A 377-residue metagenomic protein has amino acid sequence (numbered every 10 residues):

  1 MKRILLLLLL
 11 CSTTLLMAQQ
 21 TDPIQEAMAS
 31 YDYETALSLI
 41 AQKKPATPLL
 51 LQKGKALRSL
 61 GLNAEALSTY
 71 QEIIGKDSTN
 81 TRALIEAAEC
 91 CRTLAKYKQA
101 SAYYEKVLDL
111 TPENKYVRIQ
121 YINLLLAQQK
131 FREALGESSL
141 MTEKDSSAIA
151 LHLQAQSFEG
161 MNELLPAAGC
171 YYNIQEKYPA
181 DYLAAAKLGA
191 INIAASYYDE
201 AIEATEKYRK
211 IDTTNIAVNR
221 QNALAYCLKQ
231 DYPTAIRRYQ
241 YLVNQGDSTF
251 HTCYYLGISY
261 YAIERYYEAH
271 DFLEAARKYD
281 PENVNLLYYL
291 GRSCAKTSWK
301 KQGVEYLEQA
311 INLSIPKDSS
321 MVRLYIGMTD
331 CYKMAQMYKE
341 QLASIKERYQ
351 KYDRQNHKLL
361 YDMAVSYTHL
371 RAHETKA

Functional and structural regions predicted by a protein language model:
A18-Q71, G75, R82: N-terminal leader/linker segments that initiate helical-solenoid repeat arrays
A29, S59, T93, A127-Q128 (+6 more regions): Register position in tetratricopeptide repeats
Q42, K76, L110, E143-K144 (+6 more regions): Structural marker of alpha-solenoid helical repeat scaffolds
Q52, E86, Q120-N123, L153 (+6 more regions): Canonical tetratricopeptide repeat
T368-A377: Conserved small/polar residues in nucleotide/adenosyl-binding loops
